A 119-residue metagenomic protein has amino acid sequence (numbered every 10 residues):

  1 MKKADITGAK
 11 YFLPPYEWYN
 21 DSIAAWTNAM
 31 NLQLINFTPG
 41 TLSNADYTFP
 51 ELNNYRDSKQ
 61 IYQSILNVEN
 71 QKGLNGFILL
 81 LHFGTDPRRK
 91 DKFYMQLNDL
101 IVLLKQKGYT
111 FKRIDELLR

Functional and structural regions predicted by a protein language model:
M1-L80, G84-K105, Y109-T110, D115-R119: Catalytic domains of cell-wall/extracellular-matrix polysaccharide-remodeling enzymes, centered on de-N-acetylation
